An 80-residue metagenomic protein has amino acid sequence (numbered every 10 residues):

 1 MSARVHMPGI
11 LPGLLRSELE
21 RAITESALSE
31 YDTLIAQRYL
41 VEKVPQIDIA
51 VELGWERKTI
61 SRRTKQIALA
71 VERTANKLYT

Functional and structural regions predicted by a protein language model:
L11-E25: Short, Lys/Arg-enriched N-terminal segment that forms or immediately precedes the first helix of a structured domain
E25-D32: Short helix-coil-helix linker/hinge
A27, R38-K43: Short helix-to-turn junction characteristic of helix-turn-helix DNA-binding domains, especially the helix
L34-A36: Short alpha-helical "packing" element that flanks the helix-turn-helix/winged-helix DNA-binding module
D48-L53: Short alpha-helical "recognition helix" segments of helix-turn-helix
K58: Key DNA-contact positions within bacterial/archaeal DNA-binding proteins
A68-Y79: C-terminal flanking helix
